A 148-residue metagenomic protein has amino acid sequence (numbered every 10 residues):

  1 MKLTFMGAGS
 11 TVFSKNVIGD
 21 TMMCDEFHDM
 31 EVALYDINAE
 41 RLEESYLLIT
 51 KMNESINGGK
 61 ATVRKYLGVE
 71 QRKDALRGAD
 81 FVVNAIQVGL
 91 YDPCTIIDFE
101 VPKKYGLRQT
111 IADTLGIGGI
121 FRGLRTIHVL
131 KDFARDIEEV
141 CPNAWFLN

Functional and structural regions predicted by a protein language model:
K2, E31, T62, W145: Residues at the starts of beta-strands that form the adenosine-phosphate
T4-H28: N-terminal Rossmann-like dinucleotide-binding module
M23-K60: Glycine-rich phosphate-binding loop and adjoining beta1-alpha1-beta2 segment of Rossmann-like nucleotide-binding folds
S55-D80, Q87-L90, Q109-L115, G119 (+2 more regions): A structured beta-alpha segment of the ubiquitous adenosine-cofactor-binding alpha/beta core
F81-K103: Short, solvent-exposed beta-strand-terminating loops
R125, E138-W145: A short helix->loop->beta-strand "cap" motif at the edges of active sites that frequently abuts
